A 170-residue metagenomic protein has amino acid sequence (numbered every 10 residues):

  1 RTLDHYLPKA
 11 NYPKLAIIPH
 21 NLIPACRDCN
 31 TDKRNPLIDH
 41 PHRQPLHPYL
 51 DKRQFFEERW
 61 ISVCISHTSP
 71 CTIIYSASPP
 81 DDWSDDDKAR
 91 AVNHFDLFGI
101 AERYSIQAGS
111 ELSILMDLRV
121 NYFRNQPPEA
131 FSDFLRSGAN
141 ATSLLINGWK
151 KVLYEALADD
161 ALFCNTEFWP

Functional and structural regions predicted by a protein language model:
T2-P80: Glycine- and acidic-residue-rich phosphate-binding/metal-coordinating active-site segment common to enzymes that handle
W83-P170: C-terminal, charged low-complexity interaction regions
